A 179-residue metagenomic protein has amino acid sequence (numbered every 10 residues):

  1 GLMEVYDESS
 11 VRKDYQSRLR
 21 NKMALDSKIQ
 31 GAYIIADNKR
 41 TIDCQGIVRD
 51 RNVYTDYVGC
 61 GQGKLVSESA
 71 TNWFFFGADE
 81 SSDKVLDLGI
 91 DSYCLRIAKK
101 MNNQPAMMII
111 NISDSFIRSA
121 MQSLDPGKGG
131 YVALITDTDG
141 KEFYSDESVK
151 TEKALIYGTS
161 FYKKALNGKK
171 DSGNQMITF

Functional and structural regions predicted by a protein language model:
G1-V5: Juxtamembrane extracytoplasmic/periplasmic/luminal helical "stalk" adjacent to the first N-terminal
Y6-R12, I97-K99: Non-catalytic interaction/Regulatory regions outside core domains
V11-R18, V58-G61: Well-ordered, non-membrane alpha-helical segments in soluble/globular domains
D14-A24, N103-K150: Solvent-exposed, extracytoplasmic
M23-N111: Extracytoplasmic/periplasmic ligand-binding sensor regions of membrane-associated signaling proteins
A36, M101, T136-D137, I177-F179: Acidic surface patches and DE-rich sequence motifs
D91-R96, G129-G130, S172: Short coil/loop residues immediately preceding or within conserved phosphate-binding loops of NTP-utilizing enzyme
A106, P126, T138, S148-F179: Extracellular/periplasmic juxtamembrane segments that couple receptor/chemosensory ectodomains to their
